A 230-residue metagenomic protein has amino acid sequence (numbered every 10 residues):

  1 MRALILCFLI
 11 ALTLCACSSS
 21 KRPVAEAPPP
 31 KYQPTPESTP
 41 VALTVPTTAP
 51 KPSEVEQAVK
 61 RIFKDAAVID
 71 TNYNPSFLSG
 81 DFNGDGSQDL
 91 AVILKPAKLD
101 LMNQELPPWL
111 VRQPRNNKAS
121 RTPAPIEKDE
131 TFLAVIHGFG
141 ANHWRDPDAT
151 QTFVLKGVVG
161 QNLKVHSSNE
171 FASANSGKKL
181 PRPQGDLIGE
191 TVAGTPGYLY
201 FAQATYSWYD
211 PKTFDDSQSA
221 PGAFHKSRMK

Functional and structural regions predicted by a protein language model:
M1-L4: Positively charged n-region of N-terminal signal peptides that target proteins for export
L6-C15: Bacterial N-terminal signal peptides
C17-G84, Q88-K230: Beta-propeller-forming repeat regions
